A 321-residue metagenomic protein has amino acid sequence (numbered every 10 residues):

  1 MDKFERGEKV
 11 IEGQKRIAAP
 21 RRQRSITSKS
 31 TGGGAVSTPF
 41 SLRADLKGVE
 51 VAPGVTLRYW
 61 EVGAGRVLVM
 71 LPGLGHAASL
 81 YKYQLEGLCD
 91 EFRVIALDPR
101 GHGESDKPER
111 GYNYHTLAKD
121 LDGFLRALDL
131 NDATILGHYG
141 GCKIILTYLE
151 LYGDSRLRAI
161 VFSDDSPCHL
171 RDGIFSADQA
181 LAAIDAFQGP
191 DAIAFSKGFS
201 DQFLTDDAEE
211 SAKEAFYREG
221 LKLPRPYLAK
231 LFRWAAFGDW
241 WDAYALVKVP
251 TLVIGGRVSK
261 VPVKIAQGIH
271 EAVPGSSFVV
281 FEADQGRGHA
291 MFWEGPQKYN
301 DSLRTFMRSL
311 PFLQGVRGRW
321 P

Functional and structural regions predicted by a protein language model:
V51-R110: Conserved HGGG/HGGXW glycine-rich cap/lid loop of the alpha/beta-hydrolase fold
H115-A133: Conserved acidic catalytic loop of the alpha/beta-hydrolase fold
I135-G137, S163: Short beta-strand immediately N-terminal to the catalytic nucleophile in serine-hydrolase-like folds
G137, G141, I145: Gly/Ala-rich beta-loop-alpha elbow adjacent to hydrolase catalytic centers
L146-L151, R156-G189: Flexible "cap/lid" loop of the alpha/beta hydrolase fold
R171-A177, G189-A245: Conserved alpha/beta-hydrolase catalytic His-Asp/Glu region
K248-R287, W293: Conserved loop-alpha-helix segment in the C-terminal half of the alpha/beta-hydrolase fold that carries the catalytic
S276-P321: Catalytic active-site module of serine/aspartate enzymes centered on a nucleophile-bearing elbow/loop
